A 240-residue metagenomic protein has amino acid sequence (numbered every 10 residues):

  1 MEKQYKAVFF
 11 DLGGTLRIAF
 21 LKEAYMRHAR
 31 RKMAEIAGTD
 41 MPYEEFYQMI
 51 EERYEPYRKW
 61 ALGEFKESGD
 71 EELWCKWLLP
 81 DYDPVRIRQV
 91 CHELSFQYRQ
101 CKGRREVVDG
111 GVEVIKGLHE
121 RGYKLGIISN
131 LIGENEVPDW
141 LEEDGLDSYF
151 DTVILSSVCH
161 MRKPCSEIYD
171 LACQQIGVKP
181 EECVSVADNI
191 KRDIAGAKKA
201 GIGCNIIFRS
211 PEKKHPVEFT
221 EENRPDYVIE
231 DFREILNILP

Functional and structural regions predicted by a protein language model:
M1-V8, F20, E35, M41-E44 (+4 more regions): Asp-based, Mg2+/Mn2+-dependent phosphohydrolase catalytic module
E2-D109, E113-R121, E134: N-terminal helical cap/lid subdomain that shapes the substrate entry/recognition surface in HAD-like hydrolases
